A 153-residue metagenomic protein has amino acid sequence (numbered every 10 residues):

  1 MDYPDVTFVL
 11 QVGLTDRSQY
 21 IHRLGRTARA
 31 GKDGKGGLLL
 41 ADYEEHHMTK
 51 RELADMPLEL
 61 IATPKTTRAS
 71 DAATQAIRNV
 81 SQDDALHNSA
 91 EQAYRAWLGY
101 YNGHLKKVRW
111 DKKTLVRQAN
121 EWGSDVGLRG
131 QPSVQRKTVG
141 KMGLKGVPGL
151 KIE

Functional and structural regions predicted by a protein language model:
M1-G13, K35-L38: A short beta-strand element within the Helicase C-terminal
M1-P4, T15, G31, S89-Q92 (+1 more regions): Eukaryote-biased feature marking scaffold/signaling PDZ-domain proteins and nuclear chromatin regulators
D2-V6, L24-T27, Q131: Surface-exposed loop/turn and secondary-structure junction residues enriched for glycine/proline
V9, G25, Y94: Residue-level signature of catalytic and energy-coupling elements of molecular machines, predominantly ATP/GTP-dependent
L10-D16, L40-Y43, L98, G143-P148: Residues that form ligand- and interface-recognition hot spots within folded domains
R17-S70: Conserved segment of the helicase C-terminal RecA-like domain
T66-E153: Non-catalytic terminal extensions of ATP-dependent helicases
